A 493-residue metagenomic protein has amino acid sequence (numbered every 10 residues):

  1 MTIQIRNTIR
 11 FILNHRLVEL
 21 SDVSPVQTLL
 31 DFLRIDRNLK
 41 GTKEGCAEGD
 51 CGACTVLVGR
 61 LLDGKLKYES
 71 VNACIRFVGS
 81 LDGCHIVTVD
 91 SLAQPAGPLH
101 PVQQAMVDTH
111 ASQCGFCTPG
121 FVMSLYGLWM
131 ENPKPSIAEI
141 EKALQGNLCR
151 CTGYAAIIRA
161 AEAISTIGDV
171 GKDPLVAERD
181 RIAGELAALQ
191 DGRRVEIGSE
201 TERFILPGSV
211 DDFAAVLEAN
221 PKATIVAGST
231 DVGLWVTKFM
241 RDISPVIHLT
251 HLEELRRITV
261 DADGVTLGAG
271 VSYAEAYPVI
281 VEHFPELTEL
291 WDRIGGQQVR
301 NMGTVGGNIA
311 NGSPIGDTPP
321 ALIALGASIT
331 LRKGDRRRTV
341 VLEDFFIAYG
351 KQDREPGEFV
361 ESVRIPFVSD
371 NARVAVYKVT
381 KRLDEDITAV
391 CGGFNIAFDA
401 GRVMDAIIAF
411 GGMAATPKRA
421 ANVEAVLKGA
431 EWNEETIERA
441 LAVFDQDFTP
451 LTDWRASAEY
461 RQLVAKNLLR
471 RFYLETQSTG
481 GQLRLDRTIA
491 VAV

Functional and structural regions predicted by a protein language model:
I5-F11: Short structural boundary motif marking the start of a folded domain
R6, G41, C46, L66-E69 (+2 more regions): Flanking scaffold residues of small Cys/His-coordinated metal-binding clusters
I12, L17, V56-L61, S70-N72 (+4 more regions): C-terminal structural segment of proteins
R16-P25: Short, contiguous acidic and Ser/Thr-rich linear segments
S24-V56: A basic, amphipathic helix-loop patch mediating RNA/tRNA/ribosome contacts
V58-T88: S4-like RNA-binding module at protein N-termini
L92-Q94: Extended heptad-repeat alpha-helical coiled-coils characteristic of chemotaxis/transducer cytoplasmic signaling domains
